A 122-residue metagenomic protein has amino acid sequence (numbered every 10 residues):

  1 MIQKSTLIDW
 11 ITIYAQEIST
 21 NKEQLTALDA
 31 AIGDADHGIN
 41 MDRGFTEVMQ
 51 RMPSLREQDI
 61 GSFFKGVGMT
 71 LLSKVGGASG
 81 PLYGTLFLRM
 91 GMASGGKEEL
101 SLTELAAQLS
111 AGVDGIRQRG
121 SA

Functional and structural regions predicted by a protein language model:
M1-A122: N-terminal loops that bind phosphate or other acidic moieties and the adjacent beta-alpha structural core
